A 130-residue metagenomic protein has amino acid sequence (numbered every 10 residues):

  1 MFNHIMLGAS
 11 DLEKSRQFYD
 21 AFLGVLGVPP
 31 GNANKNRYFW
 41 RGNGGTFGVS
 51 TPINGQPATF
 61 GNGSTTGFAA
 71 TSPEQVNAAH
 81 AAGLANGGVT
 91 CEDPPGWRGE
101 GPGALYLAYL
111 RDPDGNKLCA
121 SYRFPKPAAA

Functional and structural regions predicted by a protein language model:
M1-R16, T66, R123-A130: N-terminal beta-strand motif that seeds the catalytic metal site of vicinal oxygen chelate
L7-F47: Core segments of cupin and vicinal oxygen chelate
D11-E13, F68-D114: Vicinal oxygen chelate
G27-N32, R98, S121-K126: Conserved catalytic-core motifs of GNAT/GCN5-like acyltransferases
P29, R37-F39, T59, G83-G88 (+1 more regions): A structural feature recognizing the 12-helix transmembrane core of secondary solute carriers
R41-A85: Long, continuous compositionally biased terminal/linker segments
